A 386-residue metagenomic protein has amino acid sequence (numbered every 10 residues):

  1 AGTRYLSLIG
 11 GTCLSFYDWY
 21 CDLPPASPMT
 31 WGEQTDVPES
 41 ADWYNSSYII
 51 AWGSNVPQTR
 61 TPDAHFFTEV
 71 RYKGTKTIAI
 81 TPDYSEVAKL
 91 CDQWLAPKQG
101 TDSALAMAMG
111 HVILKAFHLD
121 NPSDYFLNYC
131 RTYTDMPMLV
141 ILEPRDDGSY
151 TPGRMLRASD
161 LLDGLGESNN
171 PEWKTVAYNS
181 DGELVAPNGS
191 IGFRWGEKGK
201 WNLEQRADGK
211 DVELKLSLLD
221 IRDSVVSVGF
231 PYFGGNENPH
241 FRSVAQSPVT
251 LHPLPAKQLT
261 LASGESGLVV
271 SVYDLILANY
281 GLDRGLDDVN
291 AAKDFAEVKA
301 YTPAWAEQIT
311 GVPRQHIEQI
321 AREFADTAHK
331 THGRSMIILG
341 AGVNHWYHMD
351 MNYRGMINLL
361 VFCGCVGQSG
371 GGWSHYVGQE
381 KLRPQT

Functional and structural regions predicted by a protein language model:
A1-N45, W373: Anionic-ligand anchoring segments at beta-strand to alpha-helix junctions in alpha/beta enzyme folds, i.e., glycine
I9-G10, K73, K89-C91: Short, structured coil segments at secondary-structure junctions
V56-F67: Glycine/threonine-rich flexible loop motifs
E69-T77: A short helix->loop->beta-strand "cap" motif at the edges of active sites that frequently abuts
I80-E86: Short, polar loop motifs at secondary-structure junctions
A88-K89, Q93-K330: Long, well-ordered, tryptophan-enriched scaffold segments
V298, A304, H316, I320 (+1 more regions): A glycine-rich, hydrophobic/aromatic-adjacent loop/helix-cap motif
